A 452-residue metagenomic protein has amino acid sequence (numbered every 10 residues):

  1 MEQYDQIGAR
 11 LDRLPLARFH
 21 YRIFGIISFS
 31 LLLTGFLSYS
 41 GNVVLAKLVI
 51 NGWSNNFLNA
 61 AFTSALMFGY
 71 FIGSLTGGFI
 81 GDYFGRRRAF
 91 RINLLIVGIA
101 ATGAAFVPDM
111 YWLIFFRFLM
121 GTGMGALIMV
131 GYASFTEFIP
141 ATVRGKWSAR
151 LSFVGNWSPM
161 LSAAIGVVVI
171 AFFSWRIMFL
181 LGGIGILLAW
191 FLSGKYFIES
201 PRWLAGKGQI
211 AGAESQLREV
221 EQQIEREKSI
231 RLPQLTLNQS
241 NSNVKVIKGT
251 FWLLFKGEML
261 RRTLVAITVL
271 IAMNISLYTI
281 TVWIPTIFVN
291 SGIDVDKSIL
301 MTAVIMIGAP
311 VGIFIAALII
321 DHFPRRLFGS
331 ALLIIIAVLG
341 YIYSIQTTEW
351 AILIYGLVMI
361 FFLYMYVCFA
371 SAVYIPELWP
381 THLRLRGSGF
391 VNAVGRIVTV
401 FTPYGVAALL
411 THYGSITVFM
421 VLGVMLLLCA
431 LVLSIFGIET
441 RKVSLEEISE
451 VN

Functional and structural regions predicted by a protein language model:
M1-N452: Transmembrane-helix signature of 12-pass secondary carriers
